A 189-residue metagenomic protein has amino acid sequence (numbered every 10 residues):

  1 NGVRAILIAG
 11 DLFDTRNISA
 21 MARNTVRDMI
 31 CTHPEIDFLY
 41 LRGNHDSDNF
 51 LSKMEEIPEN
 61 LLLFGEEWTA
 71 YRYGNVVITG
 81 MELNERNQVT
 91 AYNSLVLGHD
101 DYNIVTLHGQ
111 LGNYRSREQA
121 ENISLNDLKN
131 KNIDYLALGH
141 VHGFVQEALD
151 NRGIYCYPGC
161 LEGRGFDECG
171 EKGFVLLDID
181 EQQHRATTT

Functional and structural regions predicted by a protein language model:
N1, E162-G165, R185-T187: A structural signal for the main folded, soluble domain(s) of proteins
G2-I8: Active-site metal-binding motif and surrounding structural segment of the metallo-beta-lactamase
A5, D14-C156, C160-K172, D178: His/Asp/Glu-rich metal-coordinating catalytic cores of metallo-dependent phosphodiesterases/hydrolases acting on
D11: Conserved acidic residues
I179-T189: A short C-terminal boundary segment appended to hydrolase-like catalytic domains
